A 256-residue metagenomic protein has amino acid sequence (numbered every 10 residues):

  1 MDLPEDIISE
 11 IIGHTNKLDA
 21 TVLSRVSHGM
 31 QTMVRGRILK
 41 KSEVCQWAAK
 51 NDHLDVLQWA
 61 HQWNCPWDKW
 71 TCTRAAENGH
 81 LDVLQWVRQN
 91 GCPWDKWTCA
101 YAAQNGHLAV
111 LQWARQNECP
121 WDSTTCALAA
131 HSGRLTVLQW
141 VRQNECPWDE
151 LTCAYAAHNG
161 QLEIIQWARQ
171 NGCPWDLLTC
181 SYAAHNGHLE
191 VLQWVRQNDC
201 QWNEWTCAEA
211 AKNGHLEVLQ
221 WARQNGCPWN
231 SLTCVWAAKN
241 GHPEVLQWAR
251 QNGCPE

Functional and structural regions predicted by a protein language model:
M1-E256: Ankyrin repeat (ANK) tandem alpha-helical domains that serve as protein-protein interaction scaffolds, prominent
